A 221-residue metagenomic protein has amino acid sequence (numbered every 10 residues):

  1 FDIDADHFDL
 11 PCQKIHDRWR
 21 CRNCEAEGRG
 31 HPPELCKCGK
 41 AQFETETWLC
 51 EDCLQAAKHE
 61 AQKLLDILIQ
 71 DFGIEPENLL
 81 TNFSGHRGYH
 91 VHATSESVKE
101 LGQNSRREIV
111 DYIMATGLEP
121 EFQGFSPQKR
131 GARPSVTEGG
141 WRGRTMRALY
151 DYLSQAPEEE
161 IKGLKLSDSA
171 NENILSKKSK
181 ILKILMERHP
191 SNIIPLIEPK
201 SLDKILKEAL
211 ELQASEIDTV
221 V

Functional and structural regions predicted by a protein language model:
F1-S84, S95-Q103, E108, A115-V221: Signature for HUH/AEP ssDNA processing cores
Y89-S95: A short beta-strand motif that forms the metal-chelation/ATP-contact edge of phosphoryl-transfer active sites
